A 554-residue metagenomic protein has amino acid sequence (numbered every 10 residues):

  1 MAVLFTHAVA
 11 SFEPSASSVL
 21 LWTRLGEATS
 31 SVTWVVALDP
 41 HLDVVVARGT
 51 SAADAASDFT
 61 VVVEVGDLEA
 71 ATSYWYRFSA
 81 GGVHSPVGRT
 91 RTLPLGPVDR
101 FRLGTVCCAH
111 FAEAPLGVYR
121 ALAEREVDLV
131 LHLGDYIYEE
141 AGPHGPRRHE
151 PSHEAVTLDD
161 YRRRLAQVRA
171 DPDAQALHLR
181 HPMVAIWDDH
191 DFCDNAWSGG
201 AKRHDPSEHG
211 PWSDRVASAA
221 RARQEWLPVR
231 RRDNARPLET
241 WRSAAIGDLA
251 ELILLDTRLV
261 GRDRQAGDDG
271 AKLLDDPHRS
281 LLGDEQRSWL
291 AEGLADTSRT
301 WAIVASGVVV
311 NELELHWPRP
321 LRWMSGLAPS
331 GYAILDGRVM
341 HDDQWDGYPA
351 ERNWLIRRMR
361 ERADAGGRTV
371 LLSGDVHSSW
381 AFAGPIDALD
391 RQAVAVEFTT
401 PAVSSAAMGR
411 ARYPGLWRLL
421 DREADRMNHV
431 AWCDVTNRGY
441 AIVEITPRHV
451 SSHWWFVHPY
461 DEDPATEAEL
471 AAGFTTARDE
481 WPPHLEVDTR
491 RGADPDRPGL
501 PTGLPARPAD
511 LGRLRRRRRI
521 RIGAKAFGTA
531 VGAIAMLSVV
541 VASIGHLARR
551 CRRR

Functional and structural regions predicted by a protein language model:
M1, D496-R554: Short amphipathic, positively biased membrane-proximal segments that drive organelle/inner-membrane targeting
M1-R518: Metal-dependent phosphoester/phosphodiester hydrolase catalytic core
